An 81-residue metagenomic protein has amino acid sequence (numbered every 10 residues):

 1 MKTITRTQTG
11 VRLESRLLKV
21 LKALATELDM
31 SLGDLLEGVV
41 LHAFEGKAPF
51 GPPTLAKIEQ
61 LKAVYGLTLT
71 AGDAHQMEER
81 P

Functional and structural regions predicted by a protein language model:
M1-S15, K22-A25, K62-G72, Q76-P81: Short Lys/Arg-rich basic patches
L13-L18, G33-L36: Extended hydrophobic secondary-structure segments
L28-L55: Short, basic amphipathic alpha-helical segments that act as recognition/interaction helices in nucleic-acid-binding
P49-L69: Short interaction-prone segments
